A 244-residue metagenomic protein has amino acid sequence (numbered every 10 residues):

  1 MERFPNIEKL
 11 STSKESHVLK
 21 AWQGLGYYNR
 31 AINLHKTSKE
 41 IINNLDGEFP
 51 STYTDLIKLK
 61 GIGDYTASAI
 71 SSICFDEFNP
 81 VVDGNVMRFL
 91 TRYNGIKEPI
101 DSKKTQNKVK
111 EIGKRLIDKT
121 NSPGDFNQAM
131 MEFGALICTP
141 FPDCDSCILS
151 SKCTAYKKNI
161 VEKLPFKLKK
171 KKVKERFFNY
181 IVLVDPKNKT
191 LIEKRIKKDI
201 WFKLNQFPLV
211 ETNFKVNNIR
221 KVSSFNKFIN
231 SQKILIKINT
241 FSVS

Functional and structural regions predicted by a protein language model:
M1-D143, L149-I160: Catalytic cores of DNA base-excision repair glycosylases
A135-S244: Intrinsically disordered, low-complexity, charged terminal extensions of DNA damage-control enzymes
